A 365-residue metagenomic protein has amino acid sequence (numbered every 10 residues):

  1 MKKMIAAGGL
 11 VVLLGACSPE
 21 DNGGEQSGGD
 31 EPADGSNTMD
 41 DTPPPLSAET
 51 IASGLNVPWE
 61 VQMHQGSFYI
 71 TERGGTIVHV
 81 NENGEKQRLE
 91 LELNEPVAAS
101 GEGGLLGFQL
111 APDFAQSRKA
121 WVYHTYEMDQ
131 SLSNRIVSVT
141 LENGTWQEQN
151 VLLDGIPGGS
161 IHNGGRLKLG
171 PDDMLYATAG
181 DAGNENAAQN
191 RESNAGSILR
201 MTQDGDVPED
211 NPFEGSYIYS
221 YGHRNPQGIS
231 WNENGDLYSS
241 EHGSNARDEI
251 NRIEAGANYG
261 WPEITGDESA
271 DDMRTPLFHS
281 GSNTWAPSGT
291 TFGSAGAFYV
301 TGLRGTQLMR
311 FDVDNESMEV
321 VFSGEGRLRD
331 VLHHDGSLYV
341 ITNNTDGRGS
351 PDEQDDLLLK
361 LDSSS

Functional and structural regions predicted by a protein language model:
M1-M4: Positively charged n-region of N-terminal signal peptides that target proteins for export
A6-L10: Hydrophobic helical h-region of N-terminal Sec-dependent signal peptides in bacterial secretory/periplasmic proteins
L13-A16: C-terminal motif of bacterial Sec signal peptides marking the signal peptidase cleavage site
P19-A177, W285-M318, G336-G349, Q354-S365: Acidic, Gly/Ser/Thr-rich repeat motifs that build Ca2+-stabilized beta-propeller blades
D30, A98, G103-L105, D113-A115 (+5 more regions): Beta-propeller domain segments
G165-R166, R329-V331: Short, surface-exposed beta-strand/loop micro-motifs that present aromatic residues
